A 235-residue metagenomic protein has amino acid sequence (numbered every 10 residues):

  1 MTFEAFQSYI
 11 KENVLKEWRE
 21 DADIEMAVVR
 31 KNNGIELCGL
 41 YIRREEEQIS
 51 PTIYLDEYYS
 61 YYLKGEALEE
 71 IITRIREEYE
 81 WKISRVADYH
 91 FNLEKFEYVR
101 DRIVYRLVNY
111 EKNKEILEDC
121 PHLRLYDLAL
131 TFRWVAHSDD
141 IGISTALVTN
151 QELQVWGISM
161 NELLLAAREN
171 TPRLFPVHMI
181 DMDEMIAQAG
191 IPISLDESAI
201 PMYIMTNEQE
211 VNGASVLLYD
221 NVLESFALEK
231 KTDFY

Functional and structural regions predicted by a protein language model:
M1, E115-F234: A contiguous, surface-oriented mixed alpha/beta subdomain in the mid-to-C-terminal portion of proteins that forms
M1-I103: An N-terminal, globular interaction/scaffold subdomain
E17, D21, E78, K82-V86 (+6 more regions): Short secondary-structure junctions and interdomain/linker hinges
V28, F234-Y235: A generic structural motif
E36-R43, V104-Y105, L123-R133: Short, hydrophobic/proline-enriched secondary-structure or compact coil segments at domain edges
